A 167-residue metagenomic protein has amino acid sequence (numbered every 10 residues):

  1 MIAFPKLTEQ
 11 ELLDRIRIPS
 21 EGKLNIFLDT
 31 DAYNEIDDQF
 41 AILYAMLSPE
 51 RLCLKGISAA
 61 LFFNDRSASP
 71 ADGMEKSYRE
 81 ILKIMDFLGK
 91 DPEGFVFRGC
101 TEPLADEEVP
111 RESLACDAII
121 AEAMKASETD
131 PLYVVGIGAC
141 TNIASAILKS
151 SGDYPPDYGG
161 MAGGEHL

Functional and structural regions predicted by a protein language model:
I2-E75, P103-L167: Active-site histidine-anchored catalytic micro-motif
R79-F97: A glycine-rich helix N-cap at a beta->alpha junction
